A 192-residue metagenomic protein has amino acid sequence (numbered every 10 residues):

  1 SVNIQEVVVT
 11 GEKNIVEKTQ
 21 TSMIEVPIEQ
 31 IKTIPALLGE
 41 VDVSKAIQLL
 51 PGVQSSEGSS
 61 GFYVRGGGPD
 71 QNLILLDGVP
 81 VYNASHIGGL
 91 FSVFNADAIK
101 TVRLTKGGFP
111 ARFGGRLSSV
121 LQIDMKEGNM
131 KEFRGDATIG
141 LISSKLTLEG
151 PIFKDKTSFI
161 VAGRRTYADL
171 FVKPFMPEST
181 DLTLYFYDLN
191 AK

Functional and structural regions predicted by a protein language model:
S1, V43-A46, F62, G89-N95 (+3 more regions): N-terminal periplasmic accessory domains that precede and gate Gram-negative outer-membrane beta-barrel machines
S1-P35, S44, P69-Q71: Short, acidic, small-residue-rich periplasmic hinge/interaction motif at the N-terminus of Gram-negative outer-membrane
Q5, D70-N72, A98, K131-G135 (+2 more regions): Outer-envelope beta-barrel architecture signal
T33-P35, V79-K106, L184: Short acidic/polar hinge/loop motifs at secondary-structure boundaries that mediate gating or recognition
P35-N83, K100: Extracytoplasmic beta-strand/coil segments of soluble accessory domains associated with Gram-negative outer-membrane
S55, R116, M130, A137-L141 (+1 more regions): Transmembrane beta-barrel outer-membrane domains
H86, E132-R134, F175-T180: Extracellular loop and loop/strand-boundary signature of outer-membrane beta-barrel proteins
G140-R165, E178-K192: Transmembrane beta-barrel wall of Gram-negative outer-membrane proteins
